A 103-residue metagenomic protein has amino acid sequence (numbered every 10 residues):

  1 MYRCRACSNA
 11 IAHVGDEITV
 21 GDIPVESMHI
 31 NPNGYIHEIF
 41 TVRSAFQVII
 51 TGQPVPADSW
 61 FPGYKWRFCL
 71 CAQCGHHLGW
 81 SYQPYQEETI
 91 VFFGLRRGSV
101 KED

Functional and structural regions predicted by a protein language model:
M1-D103: A short Gly-Trp-Pro
